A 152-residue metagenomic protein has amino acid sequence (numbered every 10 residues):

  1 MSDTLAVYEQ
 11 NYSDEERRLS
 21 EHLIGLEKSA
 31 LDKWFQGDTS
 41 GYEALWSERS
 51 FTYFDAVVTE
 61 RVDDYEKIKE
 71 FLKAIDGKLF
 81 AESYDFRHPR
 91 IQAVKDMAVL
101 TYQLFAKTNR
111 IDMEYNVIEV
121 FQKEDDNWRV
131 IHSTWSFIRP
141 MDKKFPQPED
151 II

Functional and structural regions predicted by a protein language model:
M1-E48, E66, D96, K144 (+1 more regions): Short, low-complexity N-terminal intrinsically disordered segments enriched in polar/charged residues
S2-L5, E114-K144: Short beta-strand edge/turn micro-motifs at domain boundaries
Y8, S20-E21, T39-V94, N109: A solvent-exposed, acidic/Ser-Thr-rich amphipathic alpha-helical stretch
A30, I68, L72, F86-I91 (+3 more regions): Hydrophobic/aromatic beta-strand elements that line small-molecule binding cavities or substrate pockets in beta-rich
D55, Y102-Q103, H132: Residue-level recognition of conserved beta-strand positions in structured domain cores
A56-V57, D142-P146: Short aromatic-enriched loop/helix-cap "lid" or pocket-rim segments at secondary-structure transitions that line
D96-A98, Y115: Residues at beta-strand starts and edge strands
